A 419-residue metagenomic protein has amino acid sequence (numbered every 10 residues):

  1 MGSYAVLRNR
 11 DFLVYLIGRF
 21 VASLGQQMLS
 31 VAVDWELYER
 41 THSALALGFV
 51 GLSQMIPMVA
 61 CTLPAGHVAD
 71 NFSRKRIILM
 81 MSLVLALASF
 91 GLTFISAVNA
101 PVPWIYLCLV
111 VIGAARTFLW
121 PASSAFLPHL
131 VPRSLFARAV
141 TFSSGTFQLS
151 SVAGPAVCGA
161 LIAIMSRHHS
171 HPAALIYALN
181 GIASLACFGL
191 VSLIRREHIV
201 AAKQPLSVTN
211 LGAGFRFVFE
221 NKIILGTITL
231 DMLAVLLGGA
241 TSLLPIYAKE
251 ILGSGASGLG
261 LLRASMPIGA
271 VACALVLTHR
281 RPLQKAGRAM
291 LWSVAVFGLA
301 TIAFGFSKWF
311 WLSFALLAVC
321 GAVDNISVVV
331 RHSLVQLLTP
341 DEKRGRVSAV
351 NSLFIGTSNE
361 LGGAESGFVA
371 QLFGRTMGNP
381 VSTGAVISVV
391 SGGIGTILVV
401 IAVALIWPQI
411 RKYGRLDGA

Functional and structural regions predicted by a protein language model:
M1-A419: Alpha-helical transmembrane-bundle signature of multi-pass membrane transport and export proteins
